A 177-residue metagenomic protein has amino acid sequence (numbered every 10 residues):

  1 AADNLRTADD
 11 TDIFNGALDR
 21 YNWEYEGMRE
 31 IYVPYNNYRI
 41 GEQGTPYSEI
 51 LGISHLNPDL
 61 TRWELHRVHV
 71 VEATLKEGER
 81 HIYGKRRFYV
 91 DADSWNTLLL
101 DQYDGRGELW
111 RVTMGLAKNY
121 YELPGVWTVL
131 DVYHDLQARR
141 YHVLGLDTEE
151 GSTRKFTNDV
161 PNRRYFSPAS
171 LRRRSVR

Functional and structural regions predicted by a protein language model:
A1-L18, E64-D159: Gly/Pro-enriched, hydrophobic low-complexity segments that function as extracytoplasmic propeptides/linkers
A1-R67, K76-G78, V160-R177: Flexible, processing/modification-adjacent segments and terminal tails in exported/periplasmic/extracellular proteins
